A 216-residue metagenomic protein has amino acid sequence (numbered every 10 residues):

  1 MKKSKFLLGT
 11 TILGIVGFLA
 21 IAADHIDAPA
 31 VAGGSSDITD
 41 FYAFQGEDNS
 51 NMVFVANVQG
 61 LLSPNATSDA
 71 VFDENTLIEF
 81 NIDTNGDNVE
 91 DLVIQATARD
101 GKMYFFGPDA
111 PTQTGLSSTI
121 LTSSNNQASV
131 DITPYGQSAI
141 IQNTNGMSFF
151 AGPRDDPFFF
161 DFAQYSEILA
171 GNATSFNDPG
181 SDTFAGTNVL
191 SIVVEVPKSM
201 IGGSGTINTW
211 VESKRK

Functional and structural regions predicted by a protein language model:
M1-I21: Gram-negative bacterial Sec-dependent N-terminal signal peptides
I21-K216: Surface-exposed extracytoplasmic segments
